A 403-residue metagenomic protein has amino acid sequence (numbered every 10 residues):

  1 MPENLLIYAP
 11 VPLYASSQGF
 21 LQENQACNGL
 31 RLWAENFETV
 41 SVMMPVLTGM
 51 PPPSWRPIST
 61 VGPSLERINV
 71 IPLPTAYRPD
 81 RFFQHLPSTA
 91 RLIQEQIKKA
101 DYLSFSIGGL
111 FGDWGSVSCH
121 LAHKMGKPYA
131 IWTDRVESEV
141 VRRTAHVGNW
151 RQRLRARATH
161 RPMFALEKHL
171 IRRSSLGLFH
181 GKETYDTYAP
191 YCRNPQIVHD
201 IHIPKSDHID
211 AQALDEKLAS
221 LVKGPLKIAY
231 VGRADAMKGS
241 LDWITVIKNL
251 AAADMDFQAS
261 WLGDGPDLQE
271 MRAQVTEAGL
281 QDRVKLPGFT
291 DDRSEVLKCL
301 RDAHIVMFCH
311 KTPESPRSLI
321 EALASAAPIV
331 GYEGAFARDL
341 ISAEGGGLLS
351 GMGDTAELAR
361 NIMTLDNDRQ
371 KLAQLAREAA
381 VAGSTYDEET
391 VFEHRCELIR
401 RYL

Functional and structural regions predicted by a protein language model:
P53, R157-D215: A short, active-site helix/loop in glycosyltransferases that binds the activated sugar's phosphate group
I97, F289, L297-A303, R395: Short alpha-helical donor nucleotide-sugar binding micro-motif in glycosyltransferases
L226-N249, A259, P266-R272, I320: A conserved mid-protein helix/loop that constitutes part of the nucleotide-sugar donor-binding site
R272-T290: Nucleotide-activated donor-binding/catalytic signature segment of Leloir-type glycosyltransferases, i.e., the conserved
R283, T364, K371-T385, H394-E397: A short, well-ordered alpha-helix in the C-terminal region of glycosyltransferases
K311: Aromatic "clamp/platform" in nucleotide-sugar-dependent glycosyltransferases that forms part of the donor/acceptor
P328-G331: Short hydrophobic beta-strand element within catalytic cores of glycosyltransferases and related nucleotide-activated
A343, G347-T355, T364-R369: Conserved acidic donor-binding segment of nucleotide-sugar-dependent glycosyltransferases
